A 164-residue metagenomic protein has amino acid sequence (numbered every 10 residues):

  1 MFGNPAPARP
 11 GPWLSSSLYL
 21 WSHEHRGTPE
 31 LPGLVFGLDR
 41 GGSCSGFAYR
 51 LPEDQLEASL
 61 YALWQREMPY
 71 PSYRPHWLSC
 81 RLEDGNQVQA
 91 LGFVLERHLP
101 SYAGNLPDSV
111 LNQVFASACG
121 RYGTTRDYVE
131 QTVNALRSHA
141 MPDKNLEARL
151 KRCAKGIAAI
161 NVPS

Functional and structural regions predicted by a protein language model:
M1-S164: A glycine-rich, hydrophobic/aromatic-adjacent loop/helix-cap motif
